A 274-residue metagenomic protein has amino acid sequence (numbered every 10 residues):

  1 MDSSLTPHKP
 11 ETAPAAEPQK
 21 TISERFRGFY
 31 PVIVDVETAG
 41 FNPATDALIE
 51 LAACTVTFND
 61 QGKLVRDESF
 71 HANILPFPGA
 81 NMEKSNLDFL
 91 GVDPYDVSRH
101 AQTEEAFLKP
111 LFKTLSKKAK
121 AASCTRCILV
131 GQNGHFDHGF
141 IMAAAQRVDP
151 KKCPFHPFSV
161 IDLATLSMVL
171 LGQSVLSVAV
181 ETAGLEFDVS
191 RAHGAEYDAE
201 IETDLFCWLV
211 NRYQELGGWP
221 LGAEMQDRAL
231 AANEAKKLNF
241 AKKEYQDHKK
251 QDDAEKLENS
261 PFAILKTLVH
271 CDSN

Functional and structural regions predicted by a protein language model:
D2-H135: Conserved non-catalytic scaffold segment of RNase H-like nuclease domains
D35-E37, D137, D162, D198: Acidic active-site catalytic centers that drive phospho-/nucleotidyl reactions and related ester hydrolyses
P43-T45, A145, L170, F206: Short, function-defining helix-loop hinge/capping sites that tune catalysis or transport
N73-V97, I161-E200: Active-site-proximal helix-loop-helix substrate-binding element of RNase H-like nuclease domains
A119, F136-F158: Substrate-recognition/cap helix-loop segment adjacent to the acidic, metal-dependent catalytic center of Asp-based
I128-H135, G139-F140, A144-A145, V175-N239: Acidic, Mg2+-coordinating catalytic module of metal-dependent nucleases/exonucleases that use a two-metal-ion mechanism
K236, K242, K256-V269: Short linear clamp-binding motif
K250-A254: Charged, low-complexity interaction regions
